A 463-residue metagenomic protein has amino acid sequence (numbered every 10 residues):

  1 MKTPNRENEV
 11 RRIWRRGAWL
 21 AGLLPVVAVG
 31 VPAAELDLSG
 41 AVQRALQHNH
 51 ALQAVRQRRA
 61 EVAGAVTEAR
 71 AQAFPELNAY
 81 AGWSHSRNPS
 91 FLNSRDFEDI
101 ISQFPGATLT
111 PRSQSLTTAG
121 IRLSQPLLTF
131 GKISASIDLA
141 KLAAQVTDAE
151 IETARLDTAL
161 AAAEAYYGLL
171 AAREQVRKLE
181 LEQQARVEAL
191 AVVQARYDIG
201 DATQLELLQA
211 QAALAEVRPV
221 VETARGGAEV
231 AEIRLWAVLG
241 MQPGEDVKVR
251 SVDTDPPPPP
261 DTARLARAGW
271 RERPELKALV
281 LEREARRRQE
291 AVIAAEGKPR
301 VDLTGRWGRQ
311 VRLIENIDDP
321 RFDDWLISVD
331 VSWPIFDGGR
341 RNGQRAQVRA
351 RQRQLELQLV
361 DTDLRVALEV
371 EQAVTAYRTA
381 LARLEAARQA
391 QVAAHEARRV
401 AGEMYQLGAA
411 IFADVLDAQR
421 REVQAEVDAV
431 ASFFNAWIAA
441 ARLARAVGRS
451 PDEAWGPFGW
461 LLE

Functional and structural regions predicted by a protein language model:
M1-R15: N-terminal secretory signal peptides that target proteins for export/translocation
K2, L36, A154-W270, A376 (+4 more regions): Periplasmic alpha-helical coiled-coil/stalk elements that build and connect Gram-negative outer-membrane
A18-A28: Bacterial N-terminal signal peptides
V31-G82, N88-S90, P126-L127, P243 (+8 more regions): Bacterial Sec-pathway N-terminal export signals of envelope proteins
Q53, E76-S94, T108-S113, S124-T153 (+5 more regions): Small/polar (Gly/Ser/Thr/Ala-rich) solvent-exposed segments that form structured loops/beta-strands/short helices used
A54-A69, A154, T158-R177, E188-L190 (+6 more regions): Amphipathic alpha-helical coiled-coil segments
H85-R87, D96, D428-E463: Acidic, low-complexity, intrinsically disordered peripheral segments
T117-L123, L265, W325-V331: Hydrophobic, lipid-facing positions within transmembrane beta-strands of outer-membrane proteins
